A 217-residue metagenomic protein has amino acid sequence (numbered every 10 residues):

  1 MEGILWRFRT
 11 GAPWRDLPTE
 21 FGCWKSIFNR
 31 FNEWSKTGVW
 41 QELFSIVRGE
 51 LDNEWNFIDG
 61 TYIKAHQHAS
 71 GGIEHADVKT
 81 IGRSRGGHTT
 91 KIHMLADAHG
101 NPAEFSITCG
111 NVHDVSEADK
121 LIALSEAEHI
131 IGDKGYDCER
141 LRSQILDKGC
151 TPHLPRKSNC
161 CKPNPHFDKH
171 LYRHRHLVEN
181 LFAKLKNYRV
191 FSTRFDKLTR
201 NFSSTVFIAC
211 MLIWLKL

Functional and structural regions predicted by a protein language model:
M1-L217: Short alpha-helical elements
